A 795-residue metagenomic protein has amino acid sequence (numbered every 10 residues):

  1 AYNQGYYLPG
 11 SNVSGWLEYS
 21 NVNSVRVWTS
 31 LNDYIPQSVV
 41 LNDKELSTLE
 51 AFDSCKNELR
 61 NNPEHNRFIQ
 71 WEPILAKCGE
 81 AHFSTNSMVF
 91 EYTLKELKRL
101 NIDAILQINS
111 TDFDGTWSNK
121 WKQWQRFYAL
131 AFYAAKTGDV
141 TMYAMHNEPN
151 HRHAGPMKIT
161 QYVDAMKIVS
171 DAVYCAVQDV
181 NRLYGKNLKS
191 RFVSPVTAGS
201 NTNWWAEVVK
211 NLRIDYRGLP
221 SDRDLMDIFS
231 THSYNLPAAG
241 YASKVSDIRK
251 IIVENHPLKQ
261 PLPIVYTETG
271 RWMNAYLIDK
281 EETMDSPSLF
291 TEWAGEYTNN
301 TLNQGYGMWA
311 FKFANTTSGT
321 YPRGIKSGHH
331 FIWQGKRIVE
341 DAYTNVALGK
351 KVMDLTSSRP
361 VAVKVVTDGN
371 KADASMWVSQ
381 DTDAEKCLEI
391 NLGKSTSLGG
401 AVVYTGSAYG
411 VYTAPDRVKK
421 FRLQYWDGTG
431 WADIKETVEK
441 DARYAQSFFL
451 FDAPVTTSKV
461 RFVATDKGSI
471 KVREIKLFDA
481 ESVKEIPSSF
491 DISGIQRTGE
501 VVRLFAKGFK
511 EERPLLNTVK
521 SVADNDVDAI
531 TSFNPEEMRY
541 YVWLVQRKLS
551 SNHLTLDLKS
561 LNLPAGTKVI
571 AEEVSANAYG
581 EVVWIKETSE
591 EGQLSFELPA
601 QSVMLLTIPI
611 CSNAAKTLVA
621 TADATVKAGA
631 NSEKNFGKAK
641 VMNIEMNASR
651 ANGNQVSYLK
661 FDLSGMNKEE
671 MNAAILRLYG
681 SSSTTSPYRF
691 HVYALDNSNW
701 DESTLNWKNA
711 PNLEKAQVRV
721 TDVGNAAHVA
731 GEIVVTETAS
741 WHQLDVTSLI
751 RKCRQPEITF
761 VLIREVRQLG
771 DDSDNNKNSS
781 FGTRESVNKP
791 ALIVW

Functional and structural regions predicted by a protein language model:
S20-G240: Substrate-binding cleft and catalytic face of glycoside hydrolase catalytic domains, especially the flexible beta-alpha
R271-W272, L277-E340, K484-A529, M538: Aromatic/acidic polysaccharide-binding cleft in carbohydrate-active enzymes
Q334-L398, Y404-R417, G430, E436-R443 (+2 more regions): Disordered, acidic Ser/Thr/Pro-rich linker "stalks" and the adjacent N-terminal cap of the next globular domain
V352, E385-G406, L423, Q446-L477 (+1 more regions): Hydrophobic/aromatic beta-strand segments within beta-rich folds
E385-K386, A628-S683, V787: A short beta-strand-loop element at or near the start of a globular domain
S395-G399, Y404, D524-A565, Q601-T607: Carbohydrate-binding surface patches
Q424-Y444, S683-R754: Beta-strand-rich interaction/scaffold domains
L749-W795: Proprotein-processing/basic-patch segments
